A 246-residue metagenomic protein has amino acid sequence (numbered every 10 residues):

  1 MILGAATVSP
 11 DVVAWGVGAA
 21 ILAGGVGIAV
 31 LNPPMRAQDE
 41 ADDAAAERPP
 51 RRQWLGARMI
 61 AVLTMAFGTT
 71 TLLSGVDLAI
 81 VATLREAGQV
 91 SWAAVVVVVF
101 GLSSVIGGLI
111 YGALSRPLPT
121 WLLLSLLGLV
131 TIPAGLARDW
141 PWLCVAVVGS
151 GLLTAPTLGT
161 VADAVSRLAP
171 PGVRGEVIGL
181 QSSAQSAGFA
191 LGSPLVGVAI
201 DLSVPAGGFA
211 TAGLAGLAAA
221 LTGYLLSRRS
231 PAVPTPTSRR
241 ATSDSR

Functional and structural regions predicted by a protein language model:
A6, V105-P119, I200: Helix-to-loop junctions at the C-terminal end of transmembrane segments in multipass secondary transporters
A6-A19, V198-L217: A membrane-interface helix-boundary motif in multi-pass transporters
A23-P33, T211-R246: Multi-pass alpha-helical transporter architecture, strongest for 12-TM Major Facilitator/SLC carriers used
V30-T71, A241-D244: Juxtamembrane intracellular "pre-TM" segments in multi-pass secondary transporters
R52-V97: Helix-loop boundary and gating motifs at the non-cytosolic
I80, P156-A169: Intracellular juxtamembrane helix-capping segments at the cytosolic ends of symmetry-related transmembrane helices
T120-G159: C-terminal transmembrane helical hairpin of 12-TM major facilitator-type secondary transporters
V173-S203: A late C-terminal transmembrane helix in Major Facilitator Superfamily
